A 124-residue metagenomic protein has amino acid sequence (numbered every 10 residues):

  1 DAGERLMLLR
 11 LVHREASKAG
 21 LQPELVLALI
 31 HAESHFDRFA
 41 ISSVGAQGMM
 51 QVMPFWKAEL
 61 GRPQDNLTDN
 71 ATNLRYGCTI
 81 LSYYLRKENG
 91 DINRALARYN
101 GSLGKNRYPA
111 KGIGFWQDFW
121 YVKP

Functional and structural regions predicted by a protein language model:
D1-P124: Catalytic glycan-binding domains that act on GlcNAc-containing polysaccharides
